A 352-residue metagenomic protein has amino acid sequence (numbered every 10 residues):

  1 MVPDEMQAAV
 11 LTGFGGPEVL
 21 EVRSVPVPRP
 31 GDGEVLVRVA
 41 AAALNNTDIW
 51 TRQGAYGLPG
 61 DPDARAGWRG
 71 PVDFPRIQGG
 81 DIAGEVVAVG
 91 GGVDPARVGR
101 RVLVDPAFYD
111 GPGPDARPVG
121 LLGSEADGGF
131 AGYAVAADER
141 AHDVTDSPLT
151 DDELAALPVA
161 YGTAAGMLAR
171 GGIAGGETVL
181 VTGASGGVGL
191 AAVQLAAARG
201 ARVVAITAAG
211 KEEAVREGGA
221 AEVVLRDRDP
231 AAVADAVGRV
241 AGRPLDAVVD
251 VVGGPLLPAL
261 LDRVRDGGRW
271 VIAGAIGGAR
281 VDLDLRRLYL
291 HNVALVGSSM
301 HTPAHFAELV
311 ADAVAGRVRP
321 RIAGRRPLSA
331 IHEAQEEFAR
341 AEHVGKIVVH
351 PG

Functional and structural regions predicted by a protein language model:
M1-D4, G166, P303-G352: C-terminal hydrophobic helical "lid"/dimerization subdomain of Rossmann-like NAD(P)H-dependent oxidoreductases
P26-A43, G57-F108: Glycine-rich beta-strand-centered segment in the early N-terminal region that forms part of a ligand/cofactor-binding
W68-V72, D105-G183: NAD(P)H dinucleotide-binding glycine-rich loop of Rossmann-like/cofactor-binding domains, especially the beta1-alpha1
R101, L149, L154-R228: Mid-domain Rossmann-like dinucleotide-binding core that forms the NAD(H)/NADP(H) cofactor-binding site
L103, V248-V249: N-terminal Rossmann-like NAD(P) cofactor-binding module of classical short-chain dehydrogenase/reductase
P118-V119, E125, V252-R321, H350-G352: Glycine-rich phosphate-binding loop and adjacent beta-alpha segment of Rossmann(oid) nucleotide-cofactor-binding
P230-G242: Short amphipathic alpha-helix with an adjacent loop that forms part of the alpha/beta core around
